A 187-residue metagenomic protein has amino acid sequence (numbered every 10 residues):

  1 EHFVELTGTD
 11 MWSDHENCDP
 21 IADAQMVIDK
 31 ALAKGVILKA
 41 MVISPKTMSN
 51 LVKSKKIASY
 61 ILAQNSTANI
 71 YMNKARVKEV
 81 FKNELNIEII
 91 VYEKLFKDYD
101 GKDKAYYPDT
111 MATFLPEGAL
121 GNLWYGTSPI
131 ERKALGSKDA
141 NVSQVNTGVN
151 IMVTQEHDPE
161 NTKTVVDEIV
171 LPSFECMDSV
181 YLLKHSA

Functional and structural regions predicted by a protein language model:
E1-A33, V42-L62: Alpha-helical scaffold segments that mediate packing/assembly in large oligomeric complexes
F3, T7-T9, H15-C18, A58-A187: Sequence/fold signature of self-assembling virion shell proteins
G35-I37, E160: Short, well-ordered loop/turn elements at secondary-structure boundaries
K39-S44, I90-Y92: A structural signal for short, well-ordered beta-strand segments and their strand-loop junctions that often border
